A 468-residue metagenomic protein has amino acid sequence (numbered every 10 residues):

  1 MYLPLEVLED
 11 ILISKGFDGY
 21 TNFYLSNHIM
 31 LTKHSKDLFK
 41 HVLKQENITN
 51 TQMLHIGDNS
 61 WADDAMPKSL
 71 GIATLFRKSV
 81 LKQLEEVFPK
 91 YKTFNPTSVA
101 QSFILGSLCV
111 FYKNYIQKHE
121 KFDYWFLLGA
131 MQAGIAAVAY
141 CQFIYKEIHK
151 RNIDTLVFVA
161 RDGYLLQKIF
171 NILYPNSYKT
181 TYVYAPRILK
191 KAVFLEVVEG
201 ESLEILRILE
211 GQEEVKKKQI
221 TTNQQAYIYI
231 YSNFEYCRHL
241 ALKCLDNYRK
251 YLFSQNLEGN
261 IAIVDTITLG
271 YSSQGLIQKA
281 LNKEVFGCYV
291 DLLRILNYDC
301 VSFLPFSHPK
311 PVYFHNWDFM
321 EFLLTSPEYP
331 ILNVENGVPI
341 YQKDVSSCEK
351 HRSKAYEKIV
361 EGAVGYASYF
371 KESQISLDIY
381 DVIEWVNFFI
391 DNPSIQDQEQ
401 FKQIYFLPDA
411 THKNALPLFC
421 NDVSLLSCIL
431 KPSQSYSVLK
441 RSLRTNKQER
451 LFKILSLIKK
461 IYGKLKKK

Functional and structural regions predicted by a protein language model:
M1-Q52: Substrate-recognition "cap/lid" segment bordering the active-site pocket of phosphatases
E9-I13, D63, N171-I172: Intrinsically disordered, low-complexity boundary segments flanking structured domains
K40, E46, M53-I56, A65 (+1 more regions): Long, low-complexity, Lys/Arg-enriched
N59-W61: Cyclic nucleotide signaling catalytic output domains
